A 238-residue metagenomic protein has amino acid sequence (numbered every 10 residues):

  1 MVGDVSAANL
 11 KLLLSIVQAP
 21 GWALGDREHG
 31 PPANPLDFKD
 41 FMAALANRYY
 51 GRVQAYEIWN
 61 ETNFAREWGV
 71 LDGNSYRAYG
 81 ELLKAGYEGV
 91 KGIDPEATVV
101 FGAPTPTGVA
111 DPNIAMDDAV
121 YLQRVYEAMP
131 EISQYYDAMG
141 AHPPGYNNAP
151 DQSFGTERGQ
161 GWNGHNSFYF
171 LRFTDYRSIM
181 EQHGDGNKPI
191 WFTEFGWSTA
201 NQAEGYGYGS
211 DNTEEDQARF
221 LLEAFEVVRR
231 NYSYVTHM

Functional and structural regions predicted by a protein language model:
V2, L10, V99, V228-N231 (+1 more regions): A generic structural signal for ordered secondary structure
G3, S178, E226: Surface-exposed charge patches
G3-K84, E88-K91, E96: Substrate-binding cleft of extracellular glycoside hydrolase catalytic domains
A8-L10, S15, P35, K39 (+1 more regions): Noncatalytic carbohydrate-binding groove/subsite architecture in carbohydrate-active enzymes
A43-Y56, L122-A138, V228-V235: Structural recognition of alpha->loop->beta junctions
R48, R52, E57, T62 (+3 more regions): Aromatic-rich peripheral "rim/lid" segments of glycoside hydrolase catalytic domains that contact and position glycan
